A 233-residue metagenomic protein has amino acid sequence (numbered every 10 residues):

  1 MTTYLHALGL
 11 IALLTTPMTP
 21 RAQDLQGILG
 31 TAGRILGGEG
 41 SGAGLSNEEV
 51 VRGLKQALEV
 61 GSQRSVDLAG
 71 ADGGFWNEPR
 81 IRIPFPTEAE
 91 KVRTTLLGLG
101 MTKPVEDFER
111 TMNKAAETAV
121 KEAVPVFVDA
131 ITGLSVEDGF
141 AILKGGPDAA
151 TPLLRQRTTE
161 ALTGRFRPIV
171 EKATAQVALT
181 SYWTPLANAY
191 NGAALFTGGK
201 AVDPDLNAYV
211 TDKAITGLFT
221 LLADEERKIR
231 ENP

Functional and structural regions predicted by a protein language model:
M1-L5: Positively charged n-region of N-terminal signal peptides that target proteins for export
H6-T16: Bacterial N-terminal signal peptides
M18-A22: Sec/Tat signal peptide C-region and signal peptidase I cleavage site
L25-T111: N-terminal Sec/ER secretory leader and immediately downstream segment of secreted/extracellular precursors
T31, I35-L36, N207, A214-N232: A cross-kingdom marker for long, charged
S65, S135, P233: Residue-level signature of catalytic and energy-coupling elements of molecular machines, predominantly ATP/GTP-dependent
G100-A173: Mid-length scaffold segments of soluble, non-membrane domains
I169-K213, G217-L218: An amphipathic alpha-helical core segment
